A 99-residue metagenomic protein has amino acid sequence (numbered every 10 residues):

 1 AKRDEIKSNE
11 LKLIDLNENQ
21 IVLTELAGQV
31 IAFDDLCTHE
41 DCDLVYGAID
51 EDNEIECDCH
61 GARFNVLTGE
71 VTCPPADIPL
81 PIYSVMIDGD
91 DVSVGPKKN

Functional and structural regions predicted by a protein language model:
A1-R3: Short amphipathic
I6-N9: Solvent-exposed, conformationally flexible loop/turn segments
K12-N99: Rieske [2Fe-2S] iron-sulfur-binding domain
